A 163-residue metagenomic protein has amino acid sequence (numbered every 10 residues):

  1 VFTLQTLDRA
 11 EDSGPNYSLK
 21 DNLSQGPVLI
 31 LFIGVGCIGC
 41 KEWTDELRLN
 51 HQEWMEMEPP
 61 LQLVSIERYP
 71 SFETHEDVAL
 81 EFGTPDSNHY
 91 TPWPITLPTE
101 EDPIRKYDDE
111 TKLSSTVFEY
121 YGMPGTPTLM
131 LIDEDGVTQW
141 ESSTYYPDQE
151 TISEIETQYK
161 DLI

Functional and structural regions predicted by a protein language model:
F2-V28: A short beta-strand-turn-helix
K20, T44-H51, H75-A79, F118 (+1 more regions): Extracytoplasmic/secreted envelope proteins and their assembly/folding machinery, especially bacterial periplasmic
D21-Q25, E56-E58, D86-Y90, Y121-G125: Extracellular/periplasmic catalytic domains that process cell-envelope and extracellular macromolecules
Q25-V28, I33-G36, P70, G125: Short pre-active-site segment immediately N-terminal to redox-active cysteine/selenocysteine motifs in thiol-based
L29-I30, L63, L129: Hydrophobic beta-strand anchors of alpha/beta hydrolase catalytic cores
V35-E42, T128: C-type cytochrome heme c attachment motif
K41-T91, T96, E100-D108, L113-S114: Structural microenvironment flanking redox-active thiols in thiol-disulfide oxidoreductases
E100-E156: Thiol/disulfide oxidoreductase modules built on the thioredoxin-like
